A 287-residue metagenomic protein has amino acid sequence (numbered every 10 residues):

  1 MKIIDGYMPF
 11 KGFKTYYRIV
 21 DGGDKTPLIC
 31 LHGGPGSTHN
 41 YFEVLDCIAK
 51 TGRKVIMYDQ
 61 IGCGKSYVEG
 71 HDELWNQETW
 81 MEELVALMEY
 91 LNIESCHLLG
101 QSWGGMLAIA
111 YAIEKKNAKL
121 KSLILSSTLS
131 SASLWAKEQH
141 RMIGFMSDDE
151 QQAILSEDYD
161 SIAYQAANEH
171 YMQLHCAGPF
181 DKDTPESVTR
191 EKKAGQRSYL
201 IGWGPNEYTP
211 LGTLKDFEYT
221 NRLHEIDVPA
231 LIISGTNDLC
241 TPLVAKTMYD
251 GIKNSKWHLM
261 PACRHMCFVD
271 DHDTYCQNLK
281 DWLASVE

Functional and structural regions predicted by a protein language model:
M1-K14: N-terminal cap/lid segment of alpha/beta-hydrolase-fold proteins
F13-E69: Conserved HGGG/HGGXW glycine-rich cap/lid loop of the alpha/beta-hydrolase fold
I56-W103: Active-site loop/oxyanion-hole signature of alpha/beta-hydrolase fold enzymes
G105-N117, L123: Short glycine-enriched nucleophile-adjacent loop and the immediately C-terminal alpha-helix near the catalytic center
K121-Y159: Flexible "cap/lid" loop of the alpha/beta hydrolase fold
I154-V228: Alpha/beta-hydrolase
T213, T220-C263: Conserved loop-alpha-helix segment in the C-terminal half of the alpha/beta-hydrolase fold that carries the catalytic
S255-E287: Catalytic active-site module of serine/aspartate enzymes centered on a nucleophile-bearing elbow/loop
